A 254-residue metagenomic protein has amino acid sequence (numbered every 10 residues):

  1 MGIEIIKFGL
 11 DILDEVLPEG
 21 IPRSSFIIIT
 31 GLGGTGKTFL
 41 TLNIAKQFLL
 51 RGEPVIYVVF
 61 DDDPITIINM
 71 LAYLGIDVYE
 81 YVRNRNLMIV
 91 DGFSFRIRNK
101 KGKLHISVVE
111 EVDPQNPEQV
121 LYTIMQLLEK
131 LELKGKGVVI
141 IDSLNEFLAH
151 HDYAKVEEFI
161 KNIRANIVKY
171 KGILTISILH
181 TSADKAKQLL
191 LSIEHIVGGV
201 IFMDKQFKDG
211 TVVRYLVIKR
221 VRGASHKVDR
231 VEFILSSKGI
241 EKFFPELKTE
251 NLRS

Functional and structural regions predicted by a protein language model:
M1-I12: N-terminal pre-Walker A segment at the start of P-loop NTPase domains
V16-D91: Walker A/P-loop NTP-binding active-site region of P-loop NTPases, recognizing the glycine-rich GxxxxGKT/S
E19-P22, Q47-R51, E80-V82, E129-K134 (+2 more regions): Conserved catalytic network of the ASCE P-loop NTPase/AAA+ motor domain
P54, R85-N86, G135-V138, K169-I178: Loop/turn-to-beta-strand initiation segments
D61-I65, S94-R98, L144-F147, T181-K185 (+2 more regions): Conserved nucleotide-binding/hydrolysis micro-motifs of P-loop NTPases
R96-A165: Phosphate-binding/switch loop-helix module in NTP-utilizing enzymes
L174, I178-K238: Phosphate-binding/switch region of NTP-binding enzymes
F244-S254: Short, charged, intrinsically disordered terminal tails
